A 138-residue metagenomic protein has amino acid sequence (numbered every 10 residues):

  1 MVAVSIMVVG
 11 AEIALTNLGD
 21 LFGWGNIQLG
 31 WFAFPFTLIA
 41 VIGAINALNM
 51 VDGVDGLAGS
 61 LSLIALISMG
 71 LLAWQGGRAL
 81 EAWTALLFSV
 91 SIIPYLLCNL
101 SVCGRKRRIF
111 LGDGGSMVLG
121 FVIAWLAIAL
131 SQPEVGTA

Functional and structural regions predicted by a protein language model:
M1-A138: "…together with the soluble PPM/PP2C metallo-phosphatase catalytic core" -> "…together with the soluble PPM/PP2C
